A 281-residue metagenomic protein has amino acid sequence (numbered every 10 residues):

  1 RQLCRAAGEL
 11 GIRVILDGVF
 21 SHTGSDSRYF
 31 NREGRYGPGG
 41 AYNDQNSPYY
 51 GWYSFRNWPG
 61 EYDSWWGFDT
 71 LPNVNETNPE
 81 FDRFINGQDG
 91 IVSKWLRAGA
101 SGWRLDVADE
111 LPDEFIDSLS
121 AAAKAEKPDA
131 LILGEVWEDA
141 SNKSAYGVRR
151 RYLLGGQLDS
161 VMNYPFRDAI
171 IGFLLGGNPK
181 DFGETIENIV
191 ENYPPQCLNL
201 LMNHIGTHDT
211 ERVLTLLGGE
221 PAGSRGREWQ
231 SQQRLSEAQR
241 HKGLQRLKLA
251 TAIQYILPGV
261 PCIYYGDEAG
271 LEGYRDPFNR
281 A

Functional and structural regions predicted by a protein language model:
R1, F68-F84, A100-E110, D168-P179 (+1 more regions): The substrate-binding groove and active-site-proximal loops of carbohydrate-active enzymes, especially glycoside
R1-A98, L119, A125, N142: Substrate-binding/active-site clefts of carbohydrate-active enzymes
C4, G8-G11, S21-H22, S27 (+6 more regions): Active-site-proximal helices and loops of the catalytic beta/alpha 8
L16, V107, Y265-D267: A secondary-structure boundary/capping signal
A41-N57, R149, G223-E237: Charged, glycine/proline-rich intrinsically disordered loops and linkers
D44-P48, G90-S93, Q157-Y164, Q232-L247: Glycine-rich, flexible loop segments associated with nucleotide phosphate handling
G183-A281: Active-site-proximal substrate-binding groove within the catalytic cores of carbohydrate-active enzymes
